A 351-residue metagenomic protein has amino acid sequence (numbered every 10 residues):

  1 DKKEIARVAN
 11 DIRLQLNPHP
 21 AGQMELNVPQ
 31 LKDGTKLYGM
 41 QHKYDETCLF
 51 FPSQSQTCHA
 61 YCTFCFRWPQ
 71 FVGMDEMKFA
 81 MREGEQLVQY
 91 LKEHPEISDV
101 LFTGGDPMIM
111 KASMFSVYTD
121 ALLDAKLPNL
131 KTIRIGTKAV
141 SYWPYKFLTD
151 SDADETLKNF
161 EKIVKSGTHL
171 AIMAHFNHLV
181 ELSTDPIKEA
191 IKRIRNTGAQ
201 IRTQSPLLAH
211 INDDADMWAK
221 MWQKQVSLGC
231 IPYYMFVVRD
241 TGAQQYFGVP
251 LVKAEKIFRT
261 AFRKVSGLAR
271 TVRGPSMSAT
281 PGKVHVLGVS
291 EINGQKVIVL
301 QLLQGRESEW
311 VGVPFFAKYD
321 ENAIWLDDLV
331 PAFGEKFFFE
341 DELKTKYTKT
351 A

Functional and structural regions predicted by a protein language model:
D1-K43: Flexible, acidic/Gly-rich N-terminal and inter-domain linker regions that tether and position cofactor-handling modules
G34-F66: N-terminal pre-triad scaffold of radical SAM enzymes
Q41-T47, W68-V100, M110, V117: Conserved alpha-helical substructure of the radical SAM core
Q54-C58, W68-V72, G105-M108, V140-S141: Short acidic/polar capping segments at secondary-structure boundaries
A60-F64, G73-M77, D185-P186: A short secondary-structure junction signal
E85-V88, K92, M108-K253, I257-V265: Conserved AdoMet/S-adenosylmethionine-binding subsite of the radical SAM
S98-V100, L130-I133, L170, T271-P275: Residue-level recognition of the N-termini of beta-strands and the immediately preceding loop/turn
A219-A351: Auxiliary Fe-S-binding modules of radical SAM enzymes
